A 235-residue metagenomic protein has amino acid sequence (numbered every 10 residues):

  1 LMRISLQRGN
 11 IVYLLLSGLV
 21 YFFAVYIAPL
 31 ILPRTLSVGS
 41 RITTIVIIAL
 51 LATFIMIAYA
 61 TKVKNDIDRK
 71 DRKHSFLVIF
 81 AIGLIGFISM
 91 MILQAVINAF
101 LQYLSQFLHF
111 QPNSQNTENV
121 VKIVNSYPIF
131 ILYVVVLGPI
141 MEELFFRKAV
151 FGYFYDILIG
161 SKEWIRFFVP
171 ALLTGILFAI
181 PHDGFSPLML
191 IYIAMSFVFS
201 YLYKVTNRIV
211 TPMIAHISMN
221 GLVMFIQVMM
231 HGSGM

Functional and structural regions predicted by a protein language model:
L6-S17, R41-V46, S75-G83, S126-I131 (+3 more regions): Residue-level signature of transmembrane alpha-helical entry/exit and packing/kink sites in multi-pass membrane
R8-K64, P112-T117: Alpha-helical transmembrane segments in multi-pass membrane proteins
G18-P29, F87-I92, G175-H182, N220-Q227: Aromatic-anchored segments of alpha-helical transmembrane domains
P33-R34, T61-N65, Q102-F110, D183-P187 (+1 more regions): Transmembrane helix-loop junctions in multipass membrane proteins, especially transporters and channels
A49-M56, F107-F110, M195-V205: Alpha-helical transmembrane segments and their membrane-interface exit regions
I55-L77, F199: Cytoplasmic juxtamembrane interface segments
I67-G138, D156, G160, S233-M235: Juxtamembrane helix-loop-helix connectors linking adjacent transmembrane helices in multi-pass membrane enzymes
N125-M235: Transmembrane helix-loop-helix hairpins at the membrane interface of multi-pass integral membrane proteins
